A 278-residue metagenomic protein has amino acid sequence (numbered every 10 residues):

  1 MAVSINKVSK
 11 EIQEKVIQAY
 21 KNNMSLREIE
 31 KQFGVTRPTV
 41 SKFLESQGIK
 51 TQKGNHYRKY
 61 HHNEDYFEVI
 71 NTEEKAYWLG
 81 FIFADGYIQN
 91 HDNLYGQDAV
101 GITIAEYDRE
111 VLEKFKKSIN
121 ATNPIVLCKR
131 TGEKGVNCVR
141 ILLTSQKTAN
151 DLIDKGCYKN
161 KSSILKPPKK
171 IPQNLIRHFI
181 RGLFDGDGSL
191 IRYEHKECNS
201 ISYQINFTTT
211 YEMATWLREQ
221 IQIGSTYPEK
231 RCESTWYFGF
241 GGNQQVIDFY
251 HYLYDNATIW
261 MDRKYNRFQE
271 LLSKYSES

Functional and structural regions predicted by a protein language model:
A2-S278: Internal intein/HINT superfamily modules and their associated LAGLIDADG
